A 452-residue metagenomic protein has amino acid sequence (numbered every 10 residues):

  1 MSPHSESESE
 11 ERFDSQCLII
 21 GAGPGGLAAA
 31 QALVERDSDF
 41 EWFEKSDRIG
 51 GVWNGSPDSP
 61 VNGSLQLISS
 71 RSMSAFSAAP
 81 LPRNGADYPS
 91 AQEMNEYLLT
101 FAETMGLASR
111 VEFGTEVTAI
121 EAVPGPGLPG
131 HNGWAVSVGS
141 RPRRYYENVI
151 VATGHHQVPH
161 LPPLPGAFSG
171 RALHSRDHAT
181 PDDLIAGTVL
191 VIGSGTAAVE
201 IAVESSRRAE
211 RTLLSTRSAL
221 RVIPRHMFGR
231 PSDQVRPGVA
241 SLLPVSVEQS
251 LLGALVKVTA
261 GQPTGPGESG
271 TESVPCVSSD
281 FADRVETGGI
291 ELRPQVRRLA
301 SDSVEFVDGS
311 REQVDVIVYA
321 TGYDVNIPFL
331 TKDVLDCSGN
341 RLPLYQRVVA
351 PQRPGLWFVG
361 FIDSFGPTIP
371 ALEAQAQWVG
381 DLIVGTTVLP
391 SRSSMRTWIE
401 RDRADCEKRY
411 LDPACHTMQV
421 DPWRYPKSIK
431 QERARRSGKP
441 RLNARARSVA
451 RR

Functional and structural regions predicted by a protein language model:
S2-P60, S64, P80-H226, R230 (+3 more regions): Flavin (primarily FAD) cofactor-binding/catalytic cores of flavoenzymes
I68: Catalytic-core signature of thiol
S72-M73: Aromatic- and acidic-residue-enriched carbohydrate-binding clefts of CAZyme catalytic domains
T397-Y410: Short, mixed-charge aromatic SLiMs
